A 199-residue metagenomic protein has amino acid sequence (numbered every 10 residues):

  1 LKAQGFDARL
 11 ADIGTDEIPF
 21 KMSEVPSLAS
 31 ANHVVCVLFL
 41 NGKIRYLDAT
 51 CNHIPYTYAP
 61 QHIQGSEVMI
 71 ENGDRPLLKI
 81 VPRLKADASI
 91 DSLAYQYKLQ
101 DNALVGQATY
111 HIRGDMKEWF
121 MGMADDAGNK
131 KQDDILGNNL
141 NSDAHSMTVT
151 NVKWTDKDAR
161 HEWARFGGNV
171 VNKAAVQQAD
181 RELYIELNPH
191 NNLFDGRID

Functional and structural regions predicted by a protein language model:
K2-D199: A sensor for short, sequence-defined functional sites
